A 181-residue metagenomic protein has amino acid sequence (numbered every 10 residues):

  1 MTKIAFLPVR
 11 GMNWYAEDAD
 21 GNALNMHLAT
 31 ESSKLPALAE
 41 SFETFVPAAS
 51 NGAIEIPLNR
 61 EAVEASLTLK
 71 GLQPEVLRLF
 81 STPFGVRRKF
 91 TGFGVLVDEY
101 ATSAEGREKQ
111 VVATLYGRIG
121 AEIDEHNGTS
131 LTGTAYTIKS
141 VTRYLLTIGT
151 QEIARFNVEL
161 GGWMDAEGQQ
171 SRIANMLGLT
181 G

Functional and structural regions predicted by a protein language model:
M1-E40, A166-G181: Polar/acidic, low-complexity leader/linker segments enriched in S/T/G and N/D
M12-E17, A65, R88-V97: Short, hydrophobic/proline-enriched secondary-structure or compact coil segments at domain edges
H27-E61: A positional/architectural concept
V46-N51, P74-E75, L115-I123: Short acidic (Asp/Glu) patches
A53-P74, S130-R143: Oligomerization/assembly interface segments of phage tail-like spikes and tubes
I56-L58, L79-P83, I123-T132: Exposed beta-sheet edge/beta-hairpin loop segments within beta-rich domains
F80-V112: Short, acidic/charged, Gly/Pro-enriched secondary-structure junctions
Y116-G181: Mixed-charge, glycine-accented linear interaction segment located at domain edges/termini
